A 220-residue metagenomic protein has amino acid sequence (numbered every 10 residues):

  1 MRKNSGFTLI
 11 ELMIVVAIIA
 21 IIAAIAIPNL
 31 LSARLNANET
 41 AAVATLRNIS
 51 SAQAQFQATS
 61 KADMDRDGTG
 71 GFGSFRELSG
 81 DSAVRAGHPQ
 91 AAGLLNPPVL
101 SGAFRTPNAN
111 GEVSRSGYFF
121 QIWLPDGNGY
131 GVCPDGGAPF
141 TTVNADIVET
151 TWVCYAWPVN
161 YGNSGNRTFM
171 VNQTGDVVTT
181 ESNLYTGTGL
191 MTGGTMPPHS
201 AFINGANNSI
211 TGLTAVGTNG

Functional and structural regions predicted by a protein language model:
R2-L30: N-terminal single-pass transmembrane signal-anchor helix
A24, E39, Q55: Functionally critical, cavity-lining and gating residues within the transmembrane helices of 12-TM secondary
N29-L46: Aliphatic-rich helix starts adjacent to a transmembrane/signal segment
S51-T174, E181, I203-N219: Extracellular/periplasmic head regions of type IV pilus-like filament subunits
N172-P197: A short, surface-exposed interaction/processing loop segment used at functional sites
G194-H199, I203, G220: Phosphate-recognition beta-domain surfaces
